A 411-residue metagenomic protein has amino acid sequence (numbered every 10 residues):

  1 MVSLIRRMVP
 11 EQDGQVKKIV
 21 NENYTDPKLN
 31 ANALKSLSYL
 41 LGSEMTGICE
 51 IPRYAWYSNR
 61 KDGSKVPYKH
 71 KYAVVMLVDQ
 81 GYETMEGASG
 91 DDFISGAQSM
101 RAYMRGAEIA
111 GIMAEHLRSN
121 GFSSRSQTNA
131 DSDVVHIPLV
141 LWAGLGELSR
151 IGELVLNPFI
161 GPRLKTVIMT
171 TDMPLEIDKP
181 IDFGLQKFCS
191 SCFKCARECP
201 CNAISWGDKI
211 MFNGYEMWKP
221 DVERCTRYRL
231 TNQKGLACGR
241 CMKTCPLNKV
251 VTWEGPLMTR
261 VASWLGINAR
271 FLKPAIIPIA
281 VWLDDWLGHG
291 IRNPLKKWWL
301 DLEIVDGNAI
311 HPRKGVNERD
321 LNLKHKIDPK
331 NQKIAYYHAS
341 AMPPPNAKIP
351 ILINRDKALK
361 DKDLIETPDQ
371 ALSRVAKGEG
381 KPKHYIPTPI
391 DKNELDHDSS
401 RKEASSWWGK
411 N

Functional and structural regions predicted by a protein language model:
M1-G47: Eukaryote-specific, low-hydrophobicity, charge-rich regions
P27, P52, P138, P158 (+4 more regions): Proline-rich intrinsically disordered, low-complexity coils
K35, E44-V251, G255-G266: Catalytic cores of enzyme domains
I210-N411: Flanking helices and flexible, charged tails adjoining ferredoxin-like Fe-S electron-transfer domains in multi-subunit
